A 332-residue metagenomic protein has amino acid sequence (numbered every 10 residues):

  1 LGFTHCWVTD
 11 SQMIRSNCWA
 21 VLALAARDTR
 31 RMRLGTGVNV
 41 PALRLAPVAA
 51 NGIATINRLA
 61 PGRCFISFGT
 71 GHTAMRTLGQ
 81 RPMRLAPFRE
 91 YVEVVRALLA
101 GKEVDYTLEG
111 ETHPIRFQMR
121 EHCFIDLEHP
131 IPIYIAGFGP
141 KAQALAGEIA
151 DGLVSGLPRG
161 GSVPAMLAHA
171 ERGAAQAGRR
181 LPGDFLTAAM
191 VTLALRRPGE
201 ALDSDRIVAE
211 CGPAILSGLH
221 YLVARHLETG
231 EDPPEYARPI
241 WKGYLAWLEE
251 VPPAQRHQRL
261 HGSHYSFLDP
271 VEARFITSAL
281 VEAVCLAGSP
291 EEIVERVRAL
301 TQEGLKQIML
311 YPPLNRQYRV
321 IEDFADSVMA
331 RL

Functional and structural regions predicted by a protein language model:
L1-T36, I131: N-terminal beta1-alpha1-beta2 module of alpha/beta enzyme domains
G2, A25, I56, V95 (+5 more regions): Conserved, mostly hydrophobic/aromatic
C6-V8, R33-G37, C64-F68, I133-A136 (+3 more regions): Hydrophobic faces of well-ordered beta-strands that scaffold small-molecule active sites in alpha/beta enzyme cores
D10-N17, A42-P47, G160-P164, A194-L195 (+2 more regions): Acidic-and-aromatic substrate-binding clefts and catalytic sites of carbohydrate-active enzymes
W19-N39, Y91-V94, L98, F324-L332: Alpha-helix-loop-beta-strand connector modules within alpha/beta enzyme cores
L22-R33, I53-C64, G147, G178-P182 (+1 more regions): Acidic (Asp/Glu)-rich catalytic clusters
A42-T55, P82: Glycine-rich anion/phosphate-binding loops
R81-F124, A168-A299: An alpha-helical appendage that flanks or caps ligand/catalytic pockets
